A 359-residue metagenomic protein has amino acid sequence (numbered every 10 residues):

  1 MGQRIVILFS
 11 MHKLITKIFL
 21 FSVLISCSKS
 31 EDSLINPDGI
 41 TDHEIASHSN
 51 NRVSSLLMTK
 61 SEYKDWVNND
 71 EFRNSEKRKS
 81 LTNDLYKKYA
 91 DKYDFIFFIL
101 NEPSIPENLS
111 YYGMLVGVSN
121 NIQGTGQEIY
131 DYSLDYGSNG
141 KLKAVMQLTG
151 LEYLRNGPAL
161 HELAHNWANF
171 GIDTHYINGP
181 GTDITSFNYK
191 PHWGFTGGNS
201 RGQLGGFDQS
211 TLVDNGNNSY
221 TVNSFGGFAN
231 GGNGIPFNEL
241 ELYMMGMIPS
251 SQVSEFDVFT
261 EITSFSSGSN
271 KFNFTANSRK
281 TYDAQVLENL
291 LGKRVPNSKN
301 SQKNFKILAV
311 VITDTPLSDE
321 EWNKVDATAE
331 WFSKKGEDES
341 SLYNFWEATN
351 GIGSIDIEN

Functional and structural regions predicted by a protein language model:
M1-H12: N-terminal secretory signal peptides that target proteins for export/translocation
H12-L20: Sec-dependent signal peptide recognition, specifically the positively charged N-region followed immediately by
L24-H48: Bacterial Sec-dependent N-terminal signal peptides
G39-N156, L163, N270-N359: Zn2+-dependent metallopeptidase catalytic core
Y89, W167, G171, I248-P249: Sec/Tat-exported extracytoplasmic proteins
E107-L115, A168-G171, H175-G179, F256-F259: Short, solvent-exposed loop/turn and secondary-structure capping segments
Y153-Y176: Active-site recognition of the HExxH zinc-binding catalytic motif
T174-E358: Replace "(M1/M4/M9/M12/WLM)" with "(e.g., M1/M4/M8/M9/M12/M26/WLM)" and add "not limited to" to clarify scope
